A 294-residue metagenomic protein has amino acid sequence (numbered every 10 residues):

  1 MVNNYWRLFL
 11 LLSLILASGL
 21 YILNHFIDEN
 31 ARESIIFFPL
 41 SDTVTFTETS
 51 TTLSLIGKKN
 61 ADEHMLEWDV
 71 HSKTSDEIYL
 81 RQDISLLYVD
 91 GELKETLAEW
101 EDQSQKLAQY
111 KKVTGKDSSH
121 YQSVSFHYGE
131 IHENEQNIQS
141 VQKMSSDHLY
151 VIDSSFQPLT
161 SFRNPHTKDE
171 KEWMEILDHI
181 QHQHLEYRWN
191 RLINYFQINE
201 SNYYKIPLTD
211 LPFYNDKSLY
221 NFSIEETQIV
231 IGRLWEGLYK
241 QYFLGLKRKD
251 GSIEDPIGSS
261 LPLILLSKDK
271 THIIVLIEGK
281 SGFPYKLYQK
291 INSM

Functional and structural regions predicted by a protein language model:
M1-S54: Gram-positive cell-envelope targeting signals
T47-S85, H184-Y187, L192, F196: Short, surface-exposed binding/anchoring microloops in extracellular/periplasmic proteins
G91-K106, W235-K249: Solvent-exposed serine/threonine-rich low-complexity stretches and specific carbohydrate-binding patches
K106-K116: Exposed aromatic-hydrophobic patches
D117-H132, I274-V275: Short, aromatic- and glycine-rich surface loops/edge beta-strands on solvent-exposed regions
F126-S140, S281-F283: Short acidic/polar inter-strand loop motif in beta-rich domains
N134-W173: Short beta-strand elements
H182-K270: Intrinsically disordered, low-complexity segments enriched in Gly and acidic/Ser/Thr residues that form flexible
